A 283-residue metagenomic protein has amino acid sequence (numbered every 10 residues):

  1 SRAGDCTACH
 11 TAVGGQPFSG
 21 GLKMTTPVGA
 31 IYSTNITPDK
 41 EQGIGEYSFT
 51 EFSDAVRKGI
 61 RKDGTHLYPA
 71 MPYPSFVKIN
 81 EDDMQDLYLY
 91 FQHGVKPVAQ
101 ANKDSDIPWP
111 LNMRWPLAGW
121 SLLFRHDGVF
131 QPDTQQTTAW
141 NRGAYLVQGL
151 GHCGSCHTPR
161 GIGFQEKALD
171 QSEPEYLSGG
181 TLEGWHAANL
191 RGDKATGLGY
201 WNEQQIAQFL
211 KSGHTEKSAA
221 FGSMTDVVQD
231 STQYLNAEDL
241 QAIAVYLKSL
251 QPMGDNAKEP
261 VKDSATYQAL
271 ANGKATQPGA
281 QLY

Functional and structural regions predicted by a protein language model:
S1-R2, W120-Q148, P252-Y283: Electrostatic cytochrome c docking/interface patches
G4-V13, L87, G143-L146, L150-R160 (+2 more regions): The canonical Cys-X-X-Cys-His
T7-A8, P17, E41-I44, K62-G64 (+7 more regions): Short loop/beta submotifs within extracellular cysteine-rich repeat domains
V13-F49, L67-N80, D106-L117, R160-A207 (+1 more regions): Gly/Gly-Pro-rich "capping" loops immediately C-terminal to redox-active cysteine motifs in periplasmic/lumenal
I44, I79, T134-T138, Q148 (+4 more regions): Extracytoplasmic/periplasmic, Sec-exported soluble proteins
S48-K62, S75-A101, M113, N202-T215 (+1 more regions): C-terminal capping alpha-helices of c-type cytochrome domains
D82-Q85, A99-A118, G128-V129, G151: Acidic/His-rich structured neighborhood in mature extracellular/periplasmic domains
W109-R114, Q131-G161: Aromatic- and glycine-enriched pocket-lining scaffold segments that form the walls of small-molecule binding clefts
